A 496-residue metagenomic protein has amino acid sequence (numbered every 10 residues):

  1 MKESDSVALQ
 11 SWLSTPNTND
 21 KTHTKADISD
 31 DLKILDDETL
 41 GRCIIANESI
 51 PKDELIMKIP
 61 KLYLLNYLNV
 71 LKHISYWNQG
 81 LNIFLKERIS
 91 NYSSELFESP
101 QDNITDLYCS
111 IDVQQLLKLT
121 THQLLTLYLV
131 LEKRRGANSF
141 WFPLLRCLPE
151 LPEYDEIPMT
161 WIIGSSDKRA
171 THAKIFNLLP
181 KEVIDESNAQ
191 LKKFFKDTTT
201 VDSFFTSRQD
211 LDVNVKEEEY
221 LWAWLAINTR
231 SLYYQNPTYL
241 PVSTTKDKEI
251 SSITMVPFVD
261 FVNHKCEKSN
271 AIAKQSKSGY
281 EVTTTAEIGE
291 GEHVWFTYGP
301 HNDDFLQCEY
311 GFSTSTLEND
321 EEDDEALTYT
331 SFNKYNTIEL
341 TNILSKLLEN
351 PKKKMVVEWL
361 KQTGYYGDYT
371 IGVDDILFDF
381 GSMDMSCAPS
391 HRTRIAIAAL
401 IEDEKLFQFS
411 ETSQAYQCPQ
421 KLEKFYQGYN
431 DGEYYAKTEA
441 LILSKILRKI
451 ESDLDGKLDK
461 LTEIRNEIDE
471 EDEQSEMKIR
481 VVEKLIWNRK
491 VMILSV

Functional and structural regions predicted by a protein language model:
M1-Y63, L68-L71, E132-V496: Long, positively charged leader/targeting segments at protein N-termini
L65-R146: Eukaryotic helix-linker segments that join adjacent hydrophobic helices
